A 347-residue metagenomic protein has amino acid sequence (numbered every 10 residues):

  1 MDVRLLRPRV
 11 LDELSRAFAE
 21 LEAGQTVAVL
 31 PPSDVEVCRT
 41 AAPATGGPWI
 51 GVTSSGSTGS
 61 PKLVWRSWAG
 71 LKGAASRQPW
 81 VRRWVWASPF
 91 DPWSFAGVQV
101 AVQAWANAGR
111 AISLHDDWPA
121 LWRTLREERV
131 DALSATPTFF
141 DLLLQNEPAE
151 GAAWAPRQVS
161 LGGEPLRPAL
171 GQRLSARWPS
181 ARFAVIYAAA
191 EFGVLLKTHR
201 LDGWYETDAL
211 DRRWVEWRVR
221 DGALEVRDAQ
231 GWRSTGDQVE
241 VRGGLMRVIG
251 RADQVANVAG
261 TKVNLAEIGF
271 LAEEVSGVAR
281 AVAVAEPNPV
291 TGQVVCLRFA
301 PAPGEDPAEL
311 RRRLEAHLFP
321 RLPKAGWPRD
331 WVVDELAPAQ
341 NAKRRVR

Functional and structural regions predicted by a protein language model:
V3, P8-V10, C38-T53, V81-A87: Conserved pre-ATP/AMP-binding loop-to-beta segment of ANL
R4-L14, T26-V37, P89, G109-E128 (+1 more regions): ATP-dependent adenylate-forming carboxylate-activation enzymes
L6-L21, P89-N107: Conserved coil-to-alpha-helix start sites within the AMP-binding
P48-S76: Conserved AMP-binding A3 loop
G73-V85, W93-A132: Conserved AMP-binding/adenylation subdomain of ANL enzymes
L133, G236-G326, Q340-R344: AMP-binding/adenylate-forming catalytic core of the ANL superfamily
N146-W204: Gly/Ser/Thr-rich phosphate-binding loop
E216-S234, Q238-E240, L245-M246: AMP-binding/adenylate-forming core of the ANL superfamily
